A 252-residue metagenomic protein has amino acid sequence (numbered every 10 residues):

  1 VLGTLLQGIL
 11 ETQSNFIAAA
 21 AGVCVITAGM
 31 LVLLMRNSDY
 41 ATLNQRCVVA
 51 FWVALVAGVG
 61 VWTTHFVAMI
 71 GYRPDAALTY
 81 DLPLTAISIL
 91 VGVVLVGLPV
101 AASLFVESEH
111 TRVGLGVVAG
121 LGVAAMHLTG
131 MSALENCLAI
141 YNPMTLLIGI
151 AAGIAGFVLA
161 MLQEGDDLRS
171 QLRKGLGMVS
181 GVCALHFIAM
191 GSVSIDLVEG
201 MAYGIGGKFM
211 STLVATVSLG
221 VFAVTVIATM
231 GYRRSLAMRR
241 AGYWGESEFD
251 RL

Functional and structural regions predicted by a protein language model:
L2-I26: Hydrophobic transmembrane alpha-helical segments in integral membrane proteins
Q13-G22, L43-W62, Y80-T85: Loop-to-helix transition at the N-terminal end of transmembrane alpha-helices
S14-V23, R36, A41, V123 (+4 more regions): Intrinsic, low-complexity N-terminal interaction/targeting segments
A21-M30, I87-A101, G149-L162, V217-T229: Hydrophobic cores of alpha-helical transmembrane segments in multi-pass inner/ER membrane proteins, independent
M30-V49, V67-Y72: Membrane-interface helix-loop junction between the first two transmembrane segments
N37-V48, A102-R112, L162-Q171: Membrane-interface helix-boundary motifs at transmembrane edges
A54-A77, V100, G116-L138, K174-E199: A structural feature that tracks compact, well-ordered secondary-structure segments with a strong bias toward
T145, G156, L162-S247: Interfacial "cap-and-anchor" motif at the non-cytosolic start of specific transmembrane alpha-helices
